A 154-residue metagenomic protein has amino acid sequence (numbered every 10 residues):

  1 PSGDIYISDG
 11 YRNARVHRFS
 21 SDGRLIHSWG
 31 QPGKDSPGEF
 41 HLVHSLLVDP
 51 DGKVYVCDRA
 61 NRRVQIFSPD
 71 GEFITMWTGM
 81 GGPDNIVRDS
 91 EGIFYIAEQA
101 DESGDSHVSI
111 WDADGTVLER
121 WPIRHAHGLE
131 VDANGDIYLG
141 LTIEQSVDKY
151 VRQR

Functional and structural regions predicted by a protein language model:
P1-D4, D35-K53, R62, M80-I93 (+2 more regions): Beta-rich, blade/repeat-based domains predominating in secreted/periplasmic proteins but also intracellular
P1-S2, Y6-K34: Surface loops at the rim/top face of extracytoplasmic beta-rich domains
I7-G10, V54-R59, I96-E102, L139-I143: Conserved beta-strand positions in repeat-built beta-propeller and related beta-rich domains
R12-A14, F40, N61, D105 (+1 more regions): A detector of repeated loop/turn-to-beta-strand junctions in beta-rich toroidal repeat architectures
S20-R24, S68-E72, W111-D114, V151-R154: Short loop/turn segments that connect beta-strands within beta-propeller blades
R24-L42, F73-G82, D101, D114-R124: Gly/Pro-rich loop segments of beta-rich domains
R124-R154: Blade-level signature of beta-propeller repeat domains, shared across WD40, Kelch, NHL, RCC1 and BNR/Asp-box propellers
